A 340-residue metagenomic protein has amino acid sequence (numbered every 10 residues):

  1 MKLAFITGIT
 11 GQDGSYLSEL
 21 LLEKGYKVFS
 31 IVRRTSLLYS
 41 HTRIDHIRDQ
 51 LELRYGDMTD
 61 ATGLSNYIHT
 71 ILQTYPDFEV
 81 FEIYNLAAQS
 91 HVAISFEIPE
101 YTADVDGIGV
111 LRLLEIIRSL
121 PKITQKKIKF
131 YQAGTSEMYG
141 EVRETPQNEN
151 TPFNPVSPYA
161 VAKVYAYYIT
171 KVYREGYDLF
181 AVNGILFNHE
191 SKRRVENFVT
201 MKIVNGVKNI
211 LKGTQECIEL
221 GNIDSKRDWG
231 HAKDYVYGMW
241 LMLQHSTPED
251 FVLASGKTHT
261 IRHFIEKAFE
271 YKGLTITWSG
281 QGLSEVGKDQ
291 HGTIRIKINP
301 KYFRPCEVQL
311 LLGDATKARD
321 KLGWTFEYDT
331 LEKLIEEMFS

Functional and structural regions predicted by a protein language model:
M1-H189, K233, L243, L310: N-terminal Rossmann-like NAD(P)+-binding domain of SDR-like oxidoreductases, especially those catalyzing
L17, E23, S30-I31, G56-T59 (+4 more regions): C-terminal substrate-binding subdomain of Rossmann-fold SDR/epimerase-dehydratase oxidoreductases
H41-R43, R194, M338-S340: Short secondary-structure transition/capping segments
A93, K192-R194, P305-E307: A generic structural signal for short coil/turn motifs at secondary-structure boundaries
N154-P158, V195, T330: Conserved acidic
N188, K192-V195, D224-D228: Heptad-repeat alpha-helical coiled-coil signaling segments
